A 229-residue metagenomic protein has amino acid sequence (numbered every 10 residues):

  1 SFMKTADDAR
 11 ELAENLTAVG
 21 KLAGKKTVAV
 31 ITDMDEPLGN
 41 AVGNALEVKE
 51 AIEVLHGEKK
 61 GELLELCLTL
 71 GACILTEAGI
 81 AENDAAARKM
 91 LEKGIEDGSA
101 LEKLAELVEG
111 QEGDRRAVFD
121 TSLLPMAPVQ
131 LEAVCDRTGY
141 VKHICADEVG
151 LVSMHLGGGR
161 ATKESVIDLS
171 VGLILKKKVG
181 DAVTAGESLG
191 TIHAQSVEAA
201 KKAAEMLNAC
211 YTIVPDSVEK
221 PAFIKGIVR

Functional and structural regions predicted by a protein language model:
S1-R229: Well-ordered secondary-structure scaffolds
